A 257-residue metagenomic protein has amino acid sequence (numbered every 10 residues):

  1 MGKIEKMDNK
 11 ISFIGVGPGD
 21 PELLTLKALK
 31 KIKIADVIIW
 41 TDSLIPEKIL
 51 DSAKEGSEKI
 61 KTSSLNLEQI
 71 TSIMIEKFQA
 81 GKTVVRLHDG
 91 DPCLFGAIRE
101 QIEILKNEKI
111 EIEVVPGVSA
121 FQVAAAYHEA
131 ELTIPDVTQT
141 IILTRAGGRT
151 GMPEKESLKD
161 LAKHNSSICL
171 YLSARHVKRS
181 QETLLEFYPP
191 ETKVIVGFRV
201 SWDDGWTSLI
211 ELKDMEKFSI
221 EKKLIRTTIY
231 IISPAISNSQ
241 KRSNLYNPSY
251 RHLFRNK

Functional and structural regions predicted by a protein language model:
G2-V115, V123, E216, T228: Class I S-adenosyl-L-methionine
I4-E5, L29, D51, E76 (+4 more regions): Short secondary-structure boundary/capping segments
I11-F13, Q69, A80-V84, T140 (+1 more regions): A contiguous loop/helix-start segment that scaffolds small-molecule binding in enzyme catalytic cores
D20, D91-H164, S208-E211: Class I SAM-dependent methyltransferase SAM-binding "motif I" and its flanking Rossmann-like core
D42, S63, P116-V118, G147 (+1 more regions): Residues at the C-termini of beta-strands that transition into short coil/loop
I45, A120, H176: Short phosphate-engaging motifs
